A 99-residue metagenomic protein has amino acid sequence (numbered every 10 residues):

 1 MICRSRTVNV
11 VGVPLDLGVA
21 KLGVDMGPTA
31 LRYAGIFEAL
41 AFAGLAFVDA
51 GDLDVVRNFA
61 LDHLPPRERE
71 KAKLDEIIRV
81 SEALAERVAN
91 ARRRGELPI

Functional and structural regions predicted by a protein language model:
I2-I99: Metal-dependent C-N hydrolase catalytic cores
